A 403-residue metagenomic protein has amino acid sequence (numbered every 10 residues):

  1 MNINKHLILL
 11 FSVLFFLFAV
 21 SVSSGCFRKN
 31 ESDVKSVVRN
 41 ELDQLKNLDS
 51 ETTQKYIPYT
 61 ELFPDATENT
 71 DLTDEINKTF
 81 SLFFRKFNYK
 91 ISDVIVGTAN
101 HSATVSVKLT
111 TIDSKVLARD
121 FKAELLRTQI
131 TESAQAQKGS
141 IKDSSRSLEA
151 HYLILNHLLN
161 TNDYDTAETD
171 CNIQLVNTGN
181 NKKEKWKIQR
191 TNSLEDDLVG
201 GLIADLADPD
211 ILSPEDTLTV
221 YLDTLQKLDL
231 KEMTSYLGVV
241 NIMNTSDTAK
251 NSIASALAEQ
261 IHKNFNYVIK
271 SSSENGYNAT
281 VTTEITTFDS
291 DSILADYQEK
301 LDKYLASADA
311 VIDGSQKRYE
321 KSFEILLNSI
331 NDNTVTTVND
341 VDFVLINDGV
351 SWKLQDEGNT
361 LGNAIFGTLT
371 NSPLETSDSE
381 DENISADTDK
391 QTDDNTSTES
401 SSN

Functional and structural regions predicted by a protein language model:
I3-K29: Sec-dependent N-terminal signal peptides of Gram-positive bacterial secreted proteins and lipoproteins
R28-L82, K86, L198-K270, S292: Core segments of small alpha/beta cavity-forming domains
V38, Y89-I91, A103-V107, I173-L175 (+5 more regions): Hydrophobic beta-strand residues in large extracellular and virion-surface proteins
E51-T52, I112-S114, L230-K231, F288-D289 (+1 more regions): Primarily extracytoplasmic ectodomains and periplasmic/lumenal surface modules that are beta-strand-rich
Y56-F63, T166-C171, S235-K250, K317-I325 (+1 more regions): Short glycine-rich, low-complexity/disordered patches
D74-L158, I253-S329, I384-Q391, E399-N403: Surface-exposed, charged secondary-structure patches
V116, A123-A207, K303-K317, N333-N383: Short beta-strand edge/turn micro-motifs at domain boundaries
